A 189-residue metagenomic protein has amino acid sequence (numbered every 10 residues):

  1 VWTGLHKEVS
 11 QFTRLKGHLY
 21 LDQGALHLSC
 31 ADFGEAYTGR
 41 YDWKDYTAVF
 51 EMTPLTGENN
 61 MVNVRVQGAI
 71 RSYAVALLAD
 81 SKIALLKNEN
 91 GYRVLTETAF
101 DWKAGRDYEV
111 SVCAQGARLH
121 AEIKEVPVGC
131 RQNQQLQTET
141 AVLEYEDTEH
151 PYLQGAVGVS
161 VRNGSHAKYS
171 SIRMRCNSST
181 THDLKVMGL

Functional and structural regions predicted by a protein language model:
V1-L189: Extracellular glycan-recognition regions
